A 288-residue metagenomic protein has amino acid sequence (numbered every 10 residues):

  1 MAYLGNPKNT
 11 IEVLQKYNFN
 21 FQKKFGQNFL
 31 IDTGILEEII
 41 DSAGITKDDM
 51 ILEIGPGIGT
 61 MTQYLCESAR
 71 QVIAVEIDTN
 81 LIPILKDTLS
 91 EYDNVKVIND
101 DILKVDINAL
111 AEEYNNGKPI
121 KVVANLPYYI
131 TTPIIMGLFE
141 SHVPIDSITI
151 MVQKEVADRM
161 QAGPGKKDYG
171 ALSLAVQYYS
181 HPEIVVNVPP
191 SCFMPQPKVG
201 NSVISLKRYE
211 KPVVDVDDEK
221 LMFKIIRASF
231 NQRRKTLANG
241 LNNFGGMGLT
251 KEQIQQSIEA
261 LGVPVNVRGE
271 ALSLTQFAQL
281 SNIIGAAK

Functional and structural regions predicted by a protein language model:
M1-A228, E259, E270, Q279 (+1 more regions): Catalytic cores of RNA-modifying enzymes
R208, R227-K288: C-terminal lobe and adjacent flexible extensions of AdoMet/dcAdoMet transferase-like proteins
